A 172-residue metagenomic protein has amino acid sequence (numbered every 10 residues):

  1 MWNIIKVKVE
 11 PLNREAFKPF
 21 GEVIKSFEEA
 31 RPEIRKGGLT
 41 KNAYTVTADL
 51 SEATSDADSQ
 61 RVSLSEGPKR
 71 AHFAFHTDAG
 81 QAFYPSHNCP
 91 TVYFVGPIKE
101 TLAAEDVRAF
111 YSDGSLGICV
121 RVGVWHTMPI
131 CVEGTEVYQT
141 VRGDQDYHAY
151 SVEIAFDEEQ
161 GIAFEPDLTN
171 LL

Functional and structural regions predicted by a protein language model:
M1-F110, T140-A155, Q160-L172: Non-catalytic, conserved peripheral segments adjacent to functional cores
Y111-E133: Conserved metal-binding segment of the jelly-roll/cupin
T135-V137: Short, surface-exposed ligand- or partner-binding patches at beta-edge/loop junctions that are enriched in aromatics
